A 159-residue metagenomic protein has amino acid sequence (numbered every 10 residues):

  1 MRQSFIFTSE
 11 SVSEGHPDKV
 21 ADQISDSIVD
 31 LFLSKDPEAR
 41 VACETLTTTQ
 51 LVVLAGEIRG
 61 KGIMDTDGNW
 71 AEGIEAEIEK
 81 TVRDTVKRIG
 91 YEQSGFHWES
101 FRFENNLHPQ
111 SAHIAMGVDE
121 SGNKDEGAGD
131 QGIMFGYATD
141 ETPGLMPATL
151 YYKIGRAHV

Functional and structural regions predicted by a protein language model:
M1-R40: N-terminal, positively charged regions that mediate nucleic acid binding
T8-S11, Q50, G62, K80 (+1 more regions): Glycine-rich, mobile lid/loop segments that gate access to catalytic sites or pores
S13, P17-A21, A71, E75 (+2 more regions): Alpha-helix N-cap/helix-initiation motif
K35-L46, D65-T66, I74, S94-H97: Short N-terminal amphipathic alpha-helices
A42-I63: Short, charge-patterned binding micro-sites
G56-G62, D67-V86: Active-site-surrounding "flap" and adjacent substrate/cofactor-binding loops of secreted or lumenal enzymes, prototyped
